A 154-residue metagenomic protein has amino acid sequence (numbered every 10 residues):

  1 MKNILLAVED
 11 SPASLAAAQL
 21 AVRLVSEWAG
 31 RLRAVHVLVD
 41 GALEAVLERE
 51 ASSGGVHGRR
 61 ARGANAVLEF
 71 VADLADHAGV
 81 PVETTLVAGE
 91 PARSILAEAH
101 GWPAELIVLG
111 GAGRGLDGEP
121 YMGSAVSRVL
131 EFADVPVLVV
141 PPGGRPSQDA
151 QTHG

Functional and structural regions predicted by a protein language model:
M1-A16, E131-G154: Intrinsically disordered or low-complexity boundary/linker segments at protein termini and domain junctions
K2-A51: Small/aliphatic-rich secondary-structure junction motif
R33, E83, L138: Conserved beta-strand positions in the Rossmann-like core of class I SAM-dependent methyltransferases
H36-A66, P146-G154: Acidic, proline/glycine-rich short linear motifs
H36-V37, G110-A112, P141-P142: Short secondary-structure boundary segments
R49-S53, G101-P103, A125-V126: Short, hinge-like loop/turn segments at secondary-structure boundaries
D73-I107, G144-G154: Structural beta-alpha unit
L106-E131, P146-A150: Glycine-rich, Arg-bearing micro-motifs that act as flexible, cationic patches
